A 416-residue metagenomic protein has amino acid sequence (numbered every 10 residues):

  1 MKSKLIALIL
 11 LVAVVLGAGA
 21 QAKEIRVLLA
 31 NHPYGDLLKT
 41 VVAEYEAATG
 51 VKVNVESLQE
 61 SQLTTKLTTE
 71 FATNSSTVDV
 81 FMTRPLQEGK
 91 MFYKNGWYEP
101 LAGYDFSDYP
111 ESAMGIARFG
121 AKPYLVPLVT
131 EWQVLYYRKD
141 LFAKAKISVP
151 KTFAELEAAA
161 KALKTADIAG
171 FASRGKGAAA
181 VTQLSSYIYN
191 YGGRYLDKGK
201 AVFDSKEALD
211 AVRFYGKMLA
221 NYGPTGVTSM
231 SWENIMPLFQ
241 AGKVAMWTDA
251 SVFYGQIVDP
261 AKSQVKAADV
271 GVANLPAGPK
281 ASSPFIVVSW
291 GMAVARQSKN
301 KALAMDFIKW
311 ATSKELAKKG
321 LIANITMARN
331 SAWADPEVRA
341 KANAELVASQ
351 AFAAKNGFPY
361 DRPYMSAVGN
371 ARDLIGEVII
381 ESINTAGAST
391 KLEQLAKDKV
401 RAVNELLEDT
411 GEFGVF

Functional and structural regions predicted by a protein language model:
K23-H32, V51-E56, D79-V80, Y124 (+2 more regions): Short, well-ordered beta-strand elements
E24, A43-E111, I116-R118, D140-K151 (+3 more regions): Extracytoplasmic "Venus flytrap"/periplasmic binding protein-like
H32-K52, K90, A371, I375: Short, polar/charged alpha-helical segment
R84-Q133, S148, E157, Q183 (+4 more regions): Hinge/lid segment of periplasmic solute-binding proteins
S112, I116, V270-N274, I322-E377 (+2 more regions): Long, aromatic- and glycine/proline-rich binding clefts that accommodate carbohydrate-like moieties
G120, Y124-P127, Q133, E157-A201 (+2 more regions): Extracytoplasmic/periplasmic solute-binding protein
Y136-K139, V287-N300: A bilobed periplasmic-binding-protein/Venus flytrap-type ligand-binding module shared by bacterial periplasmic
A160-K164, K200-S229, G271, L275: Glycine-centered hinge/linker elements that transmit conformational signals in sensory and ligand-binding systems
